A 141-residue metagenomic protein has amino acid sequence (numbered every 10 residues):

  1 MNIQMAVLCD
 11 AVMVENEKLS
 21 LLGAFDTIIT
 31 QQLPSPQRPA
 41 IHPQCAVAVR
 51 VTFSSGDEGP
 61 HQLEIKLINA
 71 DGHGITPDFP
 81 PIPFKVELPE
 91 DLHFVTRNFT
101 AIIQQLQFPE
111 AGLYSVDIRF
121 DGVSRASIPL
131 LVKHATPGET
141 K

Functional and structural regions predicted by a protein language model:
N2-P109, S115-F120, S124-K141: Contiguous segments within soluble domain cores/interaction surfaces
